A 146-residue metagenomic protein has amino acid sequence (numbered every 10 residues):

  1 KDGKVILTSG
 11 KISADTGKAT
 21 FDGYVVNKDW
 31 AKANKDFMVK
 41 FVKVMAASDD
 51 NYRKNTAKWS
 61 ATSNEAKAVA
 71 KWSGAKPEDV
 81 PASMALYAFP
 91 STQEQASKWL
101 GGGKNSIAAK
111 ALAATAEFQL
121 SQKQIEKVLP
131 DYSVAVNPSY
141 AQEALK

Functional and structural regions predicted by a protein language model:
K1-I12: Ligand-binding "clamshell"
K4-I6, D22, Q142-A144: Short low-complexity, flexible loop/linker segments enriched in glycine and/or proline with clustered acidic
K11, V26, S63: Conserved, function-defining micro-sites of small-solute handling proteins
K11-T20: A structural motif
A19-K35: A bilobed periplasmic-binding-protein/Venus flytrap-type ligand-binding module shared by bacterial periplasmic
K32-Q122: Secondary-structure end/capping motifs
A108-K146: Conserved C-terminal helix/tail region of periplasmic/extracytoplasmic solute-binding proteins
